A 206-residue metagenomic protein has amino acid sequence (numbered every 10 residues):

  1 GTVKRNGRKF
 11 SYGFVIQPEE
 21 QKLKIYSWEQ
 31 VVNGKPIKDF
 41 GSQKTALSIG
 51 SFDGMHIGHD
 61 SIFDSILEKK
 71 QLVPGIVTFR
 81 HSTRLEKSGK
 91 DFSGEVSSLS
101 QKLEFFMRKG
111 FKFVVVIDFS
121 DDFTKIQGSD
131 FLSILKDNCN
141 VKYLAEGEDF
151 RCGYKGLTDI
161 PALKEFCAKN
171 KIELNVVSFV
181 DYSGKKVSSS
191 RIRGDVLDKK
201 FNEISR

Functional and structural regions predicted by a protein language model:
G1-R206: Nucleotidyltransferase catalytic core that binds NTPs
